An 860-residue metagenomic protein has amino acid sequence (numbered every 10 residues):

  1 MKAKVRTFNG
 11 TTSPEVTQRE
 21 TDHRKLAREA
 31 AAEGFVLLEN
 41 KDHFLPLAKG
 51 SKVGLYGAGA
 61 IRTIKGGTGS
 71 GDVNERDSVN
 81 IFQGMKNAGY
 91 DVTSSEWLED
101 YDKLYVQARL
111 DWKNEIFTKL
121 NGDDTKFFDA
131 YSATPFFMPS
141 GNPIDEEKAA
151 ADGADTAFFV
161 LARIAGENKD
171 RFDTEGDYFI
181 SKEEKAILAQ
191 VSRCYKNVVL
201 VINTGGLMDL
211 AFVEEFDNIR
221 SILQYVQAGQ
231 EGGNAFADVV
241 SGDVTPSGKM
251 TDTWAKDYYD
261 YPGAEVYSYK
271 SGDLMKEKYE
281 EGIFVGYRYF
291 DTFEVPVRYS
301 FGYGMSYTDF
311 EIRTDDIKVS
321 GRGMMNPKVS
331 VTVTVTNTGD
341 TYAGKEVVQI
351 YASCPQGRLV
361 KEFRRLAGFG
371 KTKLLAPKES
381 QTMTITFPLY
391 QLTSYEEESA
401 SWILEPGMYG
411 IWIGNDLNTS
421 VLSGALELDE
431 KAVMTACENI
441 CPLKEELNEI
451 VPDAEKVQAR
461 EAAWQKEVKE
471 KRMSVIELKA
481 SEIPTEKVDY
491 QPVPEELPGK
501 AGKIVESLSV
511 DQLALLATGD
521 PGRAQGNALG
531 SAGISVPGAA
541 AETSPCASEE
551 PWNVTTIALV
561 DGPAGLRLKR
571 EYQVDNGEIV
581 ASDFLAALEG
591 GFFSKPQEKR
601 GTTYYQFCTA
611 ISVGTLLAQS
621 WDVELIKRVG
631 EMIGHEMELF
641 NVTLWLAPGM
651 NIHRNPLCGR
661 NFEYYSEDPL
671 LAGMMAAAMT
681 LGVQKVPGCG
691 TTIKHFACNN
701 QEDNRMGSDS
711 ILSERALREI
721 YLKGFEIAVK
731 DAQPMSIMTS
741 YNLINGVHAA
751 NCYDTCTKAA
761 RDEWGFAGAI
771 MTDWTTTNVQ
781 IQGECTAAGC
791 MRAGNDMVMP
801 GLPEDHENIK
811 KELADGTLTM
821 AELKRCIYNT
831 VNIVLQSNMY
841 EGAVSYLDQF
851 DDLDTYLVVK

Functional and structural regions predicted by a protein language model:
M1-S394, I403-L417, A436-K860: Glycoside hydrolase catalytic-domain context in secreted enzymes
A400: Extracellular/periplasmic metallocenter environments
T419-A436: Short beta-strand elements
